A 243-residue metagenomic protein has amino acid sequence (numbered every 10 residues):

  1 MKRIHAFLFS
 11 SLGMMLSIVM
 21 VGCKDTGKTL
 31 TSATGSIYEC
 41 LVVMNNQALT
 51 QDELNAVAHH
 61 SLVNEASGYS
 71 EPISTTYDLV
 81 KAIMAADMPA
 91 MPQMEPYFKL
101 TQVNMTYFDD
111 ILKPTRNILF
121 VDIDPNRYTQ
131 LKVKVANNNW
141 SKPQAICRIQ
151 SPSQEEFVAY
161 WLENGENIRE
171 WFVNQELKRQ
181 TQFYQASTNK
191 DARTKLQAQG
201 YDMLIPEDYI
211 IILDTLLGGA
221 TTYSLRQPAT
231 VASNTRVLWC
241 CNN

Functional and structural regions predicted by a protein language model:
M1-A33: Bacterial Sec-dependent N-terminal signal peptides
C23-N243: N-terminal targeting sequences that direct proteins away from the cytosol to non-cytosolic compartments
